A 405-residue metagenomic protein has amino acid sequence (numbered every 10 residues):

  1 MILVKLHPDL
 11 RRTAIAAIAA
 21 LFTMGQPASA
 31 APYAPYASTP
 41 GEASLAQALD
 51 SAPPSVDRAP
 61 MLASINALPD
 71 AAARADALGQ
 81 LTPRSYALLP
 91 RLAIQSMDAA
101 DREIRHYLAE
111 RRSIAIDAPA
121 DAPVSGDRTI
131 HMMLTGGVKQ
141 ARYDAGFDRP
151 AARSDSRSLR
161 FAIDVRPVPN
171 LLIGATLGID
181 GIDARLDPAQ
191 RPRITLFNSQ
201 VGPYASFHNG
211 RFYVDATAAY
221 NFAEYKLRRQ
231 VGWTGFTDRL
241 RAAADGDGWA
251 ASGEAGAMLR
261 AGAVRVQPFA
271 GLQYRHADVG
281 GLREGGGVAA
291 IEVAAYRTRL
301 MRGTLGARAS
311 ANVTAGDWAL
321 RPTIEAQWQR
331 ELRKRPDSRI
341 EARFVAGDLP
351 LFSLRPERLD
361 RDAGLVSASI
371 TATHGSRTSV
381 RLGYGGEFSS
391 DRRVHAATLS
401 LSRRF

Functional and structural regions predicted by a protein language model:
M1-M97, D101: Cleavable N-terminal export/targeting peptides
A71-A261, R265, R381-T398, S402-F405: Outer membrane beta-barrel translocator domains of Type V secretion systems
G146-D155, D187-P192, E224-D245, H276-R299 (+1 more regions): Solvent-exposed, glycine/polar-rich loop segments of beta-barrel outer-membrane systems
A218, A257, P268-D278, A326: Short, structured patches in soluble enzyme cores that scaffold and shape functional sites
A250-A251, Q267, G271-Q273, G285 (+2 more regions): Outer-membrane beta-barrel porins/channels
G262-Q267, D278-G281, V313-R321: Short, structured loop/turn "capping" segments at alpha-beta junctions
A289, A294-F405: Outer membrane beta-barrel transmembrane domains
